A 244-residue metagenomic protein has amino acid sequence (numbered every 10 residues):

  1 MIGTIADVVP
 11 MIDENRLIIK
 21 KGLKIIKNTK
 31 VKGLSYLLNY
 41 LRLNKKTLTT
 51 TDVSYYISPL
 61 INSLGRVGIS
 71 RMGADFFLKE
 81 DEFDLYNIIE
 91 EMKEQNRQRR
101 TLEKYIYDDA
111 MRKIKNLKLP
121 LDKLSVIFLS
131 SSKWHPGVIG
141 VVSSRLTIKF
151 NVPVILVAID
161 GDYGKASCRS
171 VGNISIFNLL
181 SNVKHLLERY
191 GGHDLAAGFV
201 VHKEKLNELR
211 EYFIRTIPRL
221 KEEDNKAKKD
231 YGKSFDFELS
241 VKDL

Functional and structural regions predicted by a protein language model:
M1-I214, P218, E222, K229 (+1 more regions): Hydrophobic helix-and-loop "lid/oligomerization" segment in the mid-to-C-terminal part of catalytic domains
